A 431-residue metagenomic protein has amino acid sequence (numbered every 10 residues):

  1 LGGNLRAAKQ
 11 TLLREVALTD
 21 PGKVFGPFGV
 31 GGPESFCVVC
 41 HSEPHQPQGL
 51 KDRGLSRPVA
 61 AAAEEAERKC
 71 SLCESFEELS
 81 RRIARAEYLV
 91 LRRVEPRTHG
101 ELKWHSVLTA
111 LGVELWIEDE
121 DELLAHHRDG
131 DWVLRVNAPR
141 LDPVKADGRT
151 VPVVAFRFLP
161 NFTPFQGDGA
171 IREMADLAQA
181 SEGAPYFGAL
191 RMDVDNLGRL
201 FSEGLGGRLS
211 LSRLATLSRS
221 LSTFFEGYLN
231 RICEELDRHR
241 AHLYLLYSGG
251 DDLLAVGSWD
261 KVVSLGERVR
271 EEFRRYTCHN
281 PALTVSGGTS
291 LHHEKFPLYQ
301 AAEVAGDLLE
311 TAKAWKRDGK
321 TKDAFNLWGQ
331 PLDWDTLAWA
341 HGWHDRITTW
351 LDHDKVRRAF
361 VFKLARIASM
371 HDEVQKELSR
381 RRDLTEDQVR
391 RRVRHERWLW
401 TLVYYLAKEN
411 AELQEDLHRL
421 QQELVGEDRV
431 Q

Functional and structural regions predicted by a protein language model:
L1-Q431: Charged, helix-rich terminal subdomains or tails
